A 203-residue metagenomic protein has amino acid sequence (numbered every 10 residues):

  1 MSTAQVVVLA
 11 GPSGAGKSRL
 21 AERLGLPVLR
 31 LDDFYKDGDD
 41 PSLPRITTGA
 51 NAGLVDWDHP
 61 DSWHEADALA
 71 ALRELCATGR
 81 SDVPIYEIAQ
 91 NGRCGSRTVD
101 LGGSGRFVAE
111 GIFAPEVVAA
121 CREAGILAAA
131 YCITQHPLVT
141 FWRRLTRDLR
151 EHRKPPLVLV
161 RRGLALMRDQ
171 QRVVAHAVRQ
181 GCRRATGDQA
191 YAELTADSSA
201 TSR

Functional and structural regions predicted by a protein language model:
S2-V6: Pre-Walker A (Motif I) flank of P-loop NTPase domains
L9: Hydrophobic anchor at the beta1->P-loop junction of P-loop NTPases
S13: The conserved Walker
K17: Conserved lysine of the Walker
L20: Hydrophobic positions on the alpha1 helix immediately C-terminal to the Walker A/P-loop
P27-G92: Conserved nucleotide-sensing/catalytic segment adjacent to the nucleotide-binding pocket in NTP-handling enzymes
G95-R153: ATP-dependent NMP and nucleoside kinases share a basic, alpha-helical "lid"
G102-G103, A165-R203: NTP-dependent small-molecule kinase module
